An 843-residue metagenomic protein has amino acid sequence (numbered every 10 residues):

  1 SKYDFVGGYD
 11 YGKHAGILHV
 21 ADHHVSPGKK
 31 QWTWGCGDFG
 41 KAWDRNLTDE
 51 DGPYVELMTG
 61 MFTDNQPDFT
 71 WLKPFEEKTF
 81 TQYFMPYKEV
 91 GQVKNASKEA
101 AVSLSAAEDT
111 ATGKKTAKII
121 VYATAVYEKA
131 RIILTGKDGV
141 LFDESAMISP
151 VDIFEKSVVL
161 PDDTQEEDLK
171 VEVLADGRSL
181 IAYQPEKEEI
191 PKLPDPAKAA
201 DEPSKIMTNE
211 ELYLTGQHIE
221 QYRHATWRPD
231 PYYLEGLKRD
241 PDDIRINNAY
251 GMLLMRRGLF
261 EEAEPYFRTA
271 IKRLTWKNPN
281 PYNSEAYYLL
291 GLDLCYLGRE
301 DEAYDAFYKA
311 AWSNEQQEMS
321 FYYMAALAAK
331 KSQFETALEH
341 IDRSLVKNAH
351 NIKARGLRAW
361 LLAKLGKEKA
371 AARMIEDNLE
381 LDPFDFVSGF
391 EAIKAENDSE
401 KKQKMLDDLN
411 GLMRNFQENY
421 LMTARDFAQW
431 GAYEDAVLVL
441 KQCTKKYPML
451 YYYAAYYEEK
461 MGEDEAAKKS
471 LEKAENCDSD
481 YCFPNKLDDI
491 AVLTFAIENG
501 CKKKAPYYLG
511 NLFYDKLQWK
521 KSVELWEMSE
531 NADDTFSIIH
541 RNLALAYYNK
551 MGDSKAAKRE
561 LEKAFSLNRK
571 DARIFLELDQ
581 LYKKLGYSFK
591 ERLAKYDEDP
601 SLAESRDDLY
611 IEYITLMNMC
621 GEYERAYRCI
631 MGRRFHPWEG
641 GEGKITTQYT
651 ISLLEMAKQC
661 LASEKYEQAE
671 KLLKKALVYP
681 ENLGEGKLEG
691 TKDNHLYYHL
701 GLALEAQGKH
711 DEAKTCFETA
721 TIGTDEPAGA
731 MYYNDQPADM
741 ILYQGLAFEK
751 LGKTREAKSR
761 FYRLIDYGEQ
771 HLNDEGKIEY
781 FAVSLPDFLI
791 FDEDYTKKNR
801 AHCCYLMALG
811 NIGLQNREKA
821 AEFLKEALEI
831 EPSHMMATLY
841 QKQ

Functional and structural regions predicted by a protein language model:
S1-E77, M85: A contiguous, surface-exposed recognition patch within enzymatic or periplasmic domains that forms
N95-I206, F386-S388, D398, Y456 (+2 more regions): Long, contiguous interaction/recruitment modules in multidomain scaffold/adaptor proteins
Q217-H218, M252, L292, A326 (+13 more regions): Residue-level recognition of tetratricopeptide repeat
P229, A263, A303, A337 (+12 more regions): Single-residue signature of alpha-solenoid repeat helices
Y233, F267, F307, I341 (+13 more regions): Hydrophobic/aromatic packing residues within the alpha-helices of TPR/SEL1-like helical repeat arrays
R239, K272-P279, S313, K347 (+13 more regions): Structural marker of alpha-solenoid helical repeat scaffolds
I246, P279-N280, A286, S320 (+16 more regions): TPR alpha-solenoid repeat register
